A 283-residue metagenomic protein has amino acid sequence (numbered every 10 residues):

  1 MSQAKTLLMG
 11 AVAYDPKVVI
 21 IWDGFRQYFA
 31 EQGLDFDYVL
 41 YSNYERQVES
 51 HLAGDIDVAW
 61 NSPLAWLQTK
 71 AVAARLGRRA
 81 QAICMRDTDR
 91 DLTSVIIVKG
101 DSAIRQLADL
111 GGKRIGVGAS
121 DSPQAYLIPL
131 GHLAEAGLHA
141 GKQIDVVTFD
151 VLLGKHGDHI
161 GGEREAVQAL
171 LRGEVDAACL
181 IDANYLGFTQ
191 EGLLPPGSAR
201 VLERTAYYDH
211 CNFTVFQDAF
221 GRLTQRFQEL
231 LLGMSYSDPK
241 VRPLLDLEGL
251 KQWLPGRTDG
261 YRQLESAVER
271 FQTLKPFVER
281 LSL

Functional and structural regions predicted by a protein language model:
S2-A11, R78-V95, V146-H159, F188-Q228 (+1 more regions): Periplasmic-binding protein-like
Q3-A11, P16-G24, V215, A219-L283: An extracytoplasmic/periplasmic, membrane-proximal ligand-sensing/linker region
A4-Q32, L64, D91-G161, E165-A166 (+2 more regions): Bilobed "Venus flytrap"/periplasmic-binding protein-like clamshell domains and structurally analogous long
D35-Y44: A short beta-strand-loop structural module common to alpha/beta enzyme folds
L52-D109: Acidic, polar ligand-binding/catalytic clefts
D55, R114, E174: Conserved functional loop/turn residues at catalytic and ligand-binding sites
W60-R75, P129, A134-E135, R164-P196: A ligand-binding cleft/hinge motif common to bilobed small-molecule-binding domains
